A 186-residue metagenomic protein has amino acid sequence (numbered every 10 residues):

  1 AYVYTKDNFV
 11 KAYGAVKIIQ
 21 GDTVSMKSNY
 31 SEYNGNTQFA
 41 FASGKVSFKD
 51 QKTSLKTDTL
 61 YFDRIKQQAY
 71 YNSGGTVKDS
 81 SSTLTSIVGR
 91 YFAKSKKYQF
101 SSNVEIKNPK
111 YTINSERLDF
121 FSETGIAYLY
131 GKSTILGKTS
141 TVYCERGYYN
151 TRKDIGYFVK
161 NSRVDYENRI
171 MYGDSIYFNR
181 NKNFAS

Functional and structural regions predicted by a protein language model:
A1-S186: N-terminal amphipathic/hydrophobic interface segments
